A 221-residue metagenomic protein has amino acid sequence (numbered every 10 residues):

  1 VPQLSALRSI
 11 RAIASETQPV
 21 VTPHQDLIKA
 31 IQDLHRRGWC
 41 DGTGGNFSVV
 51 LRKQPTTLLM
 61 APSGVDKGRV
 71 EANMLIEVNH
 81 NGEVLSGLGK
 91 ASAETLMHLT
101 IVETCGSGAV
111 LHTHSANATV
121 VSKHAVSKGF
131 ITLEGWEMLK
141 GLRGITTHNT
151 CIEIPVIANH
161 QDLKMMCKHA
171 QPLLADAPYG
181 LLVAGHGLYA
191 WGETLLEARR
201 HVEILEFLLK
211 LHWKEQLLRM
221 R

Functional and structural regions predicted by a protein language model:
Q3-A6, R11: N-terminal polybasic/positive-inside topogenic patches
I10-R221: Glycine-rich flexible loops
